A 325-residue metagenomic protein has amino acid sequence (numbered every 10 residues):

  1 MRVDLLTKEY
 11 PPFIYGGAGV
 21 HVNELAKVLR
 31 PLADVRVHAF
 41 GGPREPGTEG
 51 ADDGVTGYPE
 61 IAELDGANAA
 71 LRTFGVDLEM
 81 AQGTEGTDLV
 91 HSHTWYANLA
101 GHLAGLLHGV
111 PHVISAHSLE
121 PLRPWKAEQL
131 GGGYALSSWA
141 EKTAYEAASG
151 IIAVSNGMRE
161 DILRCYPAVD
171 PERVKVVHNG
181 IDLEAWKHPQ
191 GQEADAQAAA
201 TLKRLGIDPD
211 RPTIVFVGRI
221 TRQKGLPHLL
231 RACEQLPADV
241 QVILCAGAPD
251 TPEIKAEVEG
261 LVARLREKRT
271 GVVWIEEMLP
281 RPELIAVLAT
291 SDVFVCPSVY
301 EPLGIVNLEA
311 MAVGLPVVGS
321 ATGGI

Functional and structural regions predicted by a protein language model:
M1-E49: N-terminal subdomain of nucleotide-sugar transferases
V20, P212-Q235, A256: A conserved mid-protein helix/loop that constitutes part of the nucleotide-sugar donor-binding site
P111-V113, P121-T143, E160: Nucleotide-sugar donor phosphate/pyrophosphate-binding loop at the beta->alpha transition of glycosyltransferases
G157, G180: Carbohydrate-associated surface elements
K255-M278, P282: Nucleotide-activated donor-binding/catalytic signature segment of Leloir-type glycosyltransferases, i.e., the conserved
A286-S291: Short alpha-helical donor nucleotide-sugar binding micro-motif in glycosyltransferases
V299: Aromatic "clamp/platform" in nucleotide-sugar-dependent glycosyltransferases that forms part of the donor/acceptor
P316-G319: Short hydrophobic beta-strand element within catalytic cores of glycosyltransferases and related nucleotide-activated
